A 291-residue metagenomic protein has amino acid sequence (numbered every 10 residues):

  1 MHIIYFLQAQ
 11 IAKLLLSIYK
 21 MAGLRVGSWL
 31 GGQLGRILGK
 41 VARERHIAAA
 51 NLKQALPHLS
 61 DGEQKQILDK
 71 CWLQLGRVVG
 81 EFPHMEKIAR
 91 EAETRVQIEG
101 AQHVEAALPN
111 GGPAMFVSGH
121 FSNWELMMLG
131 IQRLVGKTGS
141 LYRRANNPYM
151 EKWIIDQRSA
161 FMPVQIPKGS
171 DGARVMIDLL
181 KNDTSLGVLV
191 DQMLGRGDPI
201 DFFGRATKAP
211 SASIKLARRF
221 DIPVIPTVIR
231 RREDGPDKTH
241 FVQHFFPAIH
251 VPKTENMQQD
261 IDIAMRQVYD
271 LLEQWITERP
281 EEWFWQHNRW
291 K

Functional and structural regions predicted by a protein language model:
M1-S118, K152: Membrane-anchoring hydrophobic helices of lipid-metabolizing enzymes
I3, H58-L59, K65-D69, A106-P109 (+2 more regions): Non-catalytic C-terminal accessory region of glycerolipid acyltransferases and related lyso-lipid remodeling enzymes
L14, V26, A48-N51, M127 (+5 more regions): Hydrophobic alpha-helical segments typical of transmembrane helices and their membrane-interface/capping positions
S17-M21, N123-M128, R174-G187: Short, composition-biased local secondary-structure segments
R90-V96, R143, M162-K168, F202-G204 (+1 more regions): Short, flexible loop segments at the rims of nucleotide/cofactor-binding pockets, characterized by
T94-I98, F121, N147, I166-S170 (+2 more regions): A conditional alpha-helix N-cap/helix-loop micro-motif detector
N110-G169, G195-P199, G235: Catalytic core of membrane glycerolipid acyltransferases/transacylases, capturing the structured, soluble-facing
